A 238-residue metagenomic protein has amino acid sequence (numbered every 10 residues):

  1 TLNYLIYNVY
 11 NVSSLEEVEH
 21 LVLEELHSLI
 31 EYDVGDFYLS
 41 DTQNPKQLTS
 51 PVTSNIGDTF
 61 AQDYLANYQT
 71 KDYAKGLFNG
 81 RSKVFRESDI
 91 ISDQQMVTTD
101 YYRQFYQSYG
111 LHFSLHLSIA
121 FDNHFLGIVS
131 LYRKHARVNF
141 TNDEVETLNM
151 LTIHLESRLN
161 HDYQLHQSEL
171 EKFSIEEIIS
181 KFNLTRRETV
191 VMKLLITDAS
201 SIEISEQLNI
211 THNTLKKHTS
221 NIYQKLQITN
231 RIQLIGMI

Functional and structural regions predicted by a protein language model:
Y4, T189-V190, Q233: Pre-recognition alpha-helix immediately N-terminal to the DNA-recognition helix within helix-turn-helix or winged-helix
Y4-Y10, L21-D122, L131-K134: Regulatory input/activation interfaces that engage signals or partners
F125: Glycine-rich acetyl-CoA-binding "A-motif" of GNAT/NAT acetyltransferases
R133-L148: Regulatory loop-to-helix N-cap segments in sensory/regulatory domains that couple ligand/signal detection
T147-H166: Signal-transmission/dimerization alpha-helices at domain junctions
Q164-V190: Regulatory hinge/linker segments at domain boundaries that couple sensory/effector modules to output domains
L195-A199, I238: Short helix-to-turn junction characteristic of helix-turn-helix DNA-binding domains, especially the helix
D198-Q233: Recognition helix of helix-turn-helix DNA-binding domains
